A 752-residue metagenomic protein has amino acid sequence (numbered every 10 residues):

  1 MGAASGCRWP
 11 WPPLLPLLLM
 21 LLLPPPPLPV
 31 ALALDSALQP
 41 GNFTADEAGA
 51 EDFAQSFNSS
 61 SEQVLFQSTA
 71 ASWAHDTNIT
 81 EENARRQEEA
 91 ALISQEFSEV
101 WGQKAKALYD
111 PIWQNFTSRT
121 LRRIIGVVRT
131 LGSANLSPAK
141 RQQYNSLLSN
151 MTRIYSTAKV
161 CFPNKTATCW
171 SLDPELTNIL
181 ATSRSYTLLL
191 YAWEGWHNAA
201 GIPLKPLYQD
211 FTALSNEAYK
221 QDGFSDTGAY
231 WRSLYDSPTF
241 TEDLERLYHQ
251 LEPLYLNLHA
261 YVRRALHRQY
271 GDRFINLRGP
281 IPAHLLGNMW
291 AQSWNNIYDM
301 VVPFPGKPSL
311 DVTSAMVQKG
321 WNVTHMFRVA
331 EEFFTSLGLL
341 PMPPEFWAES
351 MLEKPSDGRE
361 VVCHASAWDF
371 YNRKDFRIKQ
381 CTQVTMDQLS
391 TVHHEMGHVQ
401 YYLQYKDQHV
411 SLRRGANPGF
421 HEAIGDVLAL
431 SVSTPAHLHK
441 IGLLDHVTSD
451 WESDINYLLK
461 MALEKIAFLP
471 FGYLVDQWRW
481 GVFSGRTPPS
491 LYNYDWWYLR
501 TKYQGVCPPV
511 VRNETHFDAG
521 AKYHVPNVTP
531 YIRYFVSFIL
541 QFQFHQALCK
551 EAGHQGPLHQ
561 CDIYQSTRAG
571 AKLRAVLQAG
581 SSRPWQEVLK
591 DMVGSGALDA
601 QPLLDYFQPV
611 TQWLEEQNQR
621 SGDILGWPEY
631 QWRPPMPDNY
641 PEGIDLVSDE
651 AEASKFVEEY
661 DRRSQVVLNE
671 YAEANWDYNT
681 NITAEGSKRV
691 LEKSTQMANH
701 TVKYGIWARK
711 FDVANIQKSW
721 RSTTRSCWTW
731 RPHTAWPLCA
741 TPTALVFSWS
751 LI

Functional and structural regions predicted by a protein language model:
M1-W9: N-terminal secretory signal peptides that target proteins for export/translocation
G2, L32-Q209, G228, K522-R533 (+4 more regions): N-terminal helix-rich structural modules
R8-A33: Cleavable N-terminal signal peptides of Sec/SRP-targeted secreted and luminal proteins
L32-A50, E81-A84, G126, I179 (+14 more regions): C-terminal, non-catalytic "cap/extension" segments appended to globular domains
T168-N178, T182, I202, Q209-K379 (+5 more regions): Active-site-proximal, well-structured secondary-structure segments within enzyme catalytic domains
Y186-G195, D357-T385, V392, V399-L403: Active-site scaffold of zinc-dependent metalloenzymes
G228-A229, Y402-L428, I441-L444: Post-HEXXH active-site segment of zinc metalloproteases
V384-K406, E422-L430, W478, S537 (+1 more regions): Active-site recognition of the HExxH zinc-binding catalytic motif
